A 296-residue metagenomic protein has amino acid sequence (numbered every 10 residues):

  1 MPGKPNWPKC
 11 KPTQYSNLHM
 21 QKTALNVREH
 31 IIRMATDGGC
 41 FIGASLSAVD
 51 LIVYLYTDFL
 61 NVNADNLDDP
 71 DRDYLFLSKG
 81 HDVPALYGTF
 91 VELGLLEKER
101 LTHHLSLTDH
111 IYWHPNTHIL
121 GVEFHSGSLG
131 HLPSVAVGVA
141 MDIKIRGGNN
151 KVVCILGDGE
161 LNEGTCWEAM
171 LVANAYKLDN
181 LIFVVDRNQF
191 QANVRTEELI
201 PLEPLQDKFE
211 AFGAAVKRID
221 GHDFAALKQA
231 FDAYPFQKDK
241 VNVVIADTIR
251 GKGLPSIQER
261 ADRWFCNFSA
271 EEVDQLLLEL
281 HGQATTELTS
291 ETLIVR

Functional and structural regions predicted by a protein language model:
G3-D82: N-terminal amphipathic, basic-rich helices that act as targeting or association modules
T13, N17-A24, R28, A44-A48 (+8 more regions): Generic structural signal for well-ordered, non-membrane alpha-helical segments in soluble metabolic enzymes
E29-T36, T57-N61, V91, L95 (+7 more regions): Generic secondary-structure signature for well-ordered alpha-helical cores
L46-A175: Cofactor-binding active-site loop characterized by glycine-rich and histidine/acidic residues
D73-L75, N150-C154, L181, K238-T248: Generic beta-sheet signal
Y87-G88, T165-W167, N193-E197, G253-E259: Short acidic, glycine/serine/threonine-rich loops at helix termini
G121, H125-F236: Thiamine diphosphate
F224, A230-R296: Glycine/aspartate-rich loop-and-adjacent alpha/beta segment that forms the canonical ThDP
